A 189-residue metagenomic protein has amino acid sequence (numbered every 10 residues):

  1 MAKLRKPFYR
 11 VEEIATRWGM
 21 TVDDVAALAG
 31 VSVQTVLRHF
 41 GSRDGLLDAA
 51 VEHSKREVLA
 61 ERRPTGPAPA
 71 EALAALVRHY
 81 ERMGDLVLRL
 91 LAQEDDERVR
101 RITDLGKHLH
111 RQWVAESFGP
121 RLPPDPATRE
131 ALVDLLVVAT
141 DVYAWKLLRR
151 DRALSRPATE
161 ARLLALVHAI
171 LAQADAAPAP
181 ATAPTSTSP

Functional and structural regions predicted by a protein language model:
M1-R5: Short, Lys/Arg-enriched anionic-surface-contact patches
K6-M20, A27, G45-A75: Amphipathic alpha-helical linker/stalk segments
G30-F40: Short hydrophobic/aromatic patch on the recognition helix
F40, L47-V51, L163: DNA major-groove recognition helix of helix-turn-helix
V51-S54, Y80-D104, K146-L147: Amphipathic alpha-helical segments used for helix-helix packing
A74, R78, R82, R98-D134 (+2 more regions): Amphipathic alpha-helical packing segments from all-alpha helical-bundle domains
G119-V167, A174-P189: Hydrophobic/aromatic-rich alpha-helical bundle segments in the mid-to-C-terminal region
